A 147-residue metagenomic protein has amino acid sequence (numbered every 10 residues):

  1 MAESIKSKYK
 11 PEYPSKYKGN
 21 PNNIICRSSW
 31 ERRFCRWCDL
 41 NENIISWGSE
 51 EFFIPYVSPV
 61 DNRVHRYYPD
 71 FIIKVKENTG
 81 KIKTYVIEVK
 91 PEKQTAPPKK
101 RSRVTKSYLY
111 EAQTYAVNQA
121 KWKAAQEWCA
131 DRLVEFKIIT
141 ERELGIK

Functional and structural regions predicted by a protein language model:
M1-K147: Electrostatic, structured charged patches in enzyme active sites and in nucleic-acid/phosphate-binding
